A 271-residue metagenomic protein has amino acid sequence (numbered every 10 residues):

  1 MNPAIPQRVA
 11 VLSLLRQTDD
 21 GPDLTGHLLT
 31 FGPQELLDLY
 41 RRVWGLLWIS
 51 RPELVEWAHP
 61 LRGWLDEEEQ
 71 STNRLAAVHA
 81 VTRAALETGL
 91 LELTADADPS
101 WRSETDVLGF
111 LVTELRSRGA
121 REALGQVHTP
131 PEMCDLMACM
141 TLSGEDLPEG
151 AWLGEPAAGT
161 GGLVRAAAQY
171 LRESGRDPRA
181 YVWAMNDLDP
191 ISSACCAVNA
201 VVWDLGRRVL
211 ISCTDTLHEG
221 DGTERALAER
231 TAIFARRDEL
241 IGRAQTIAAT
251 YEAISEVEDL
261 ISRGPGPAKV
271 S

Functional and structural regions predicted by a protein language model:
M1-V127, R208, S271: Non-catalytic, mostly N-terminal accessory regions of nucleic-acid modification and defense proteins
D20-D23, E35, E53, W57 (+12 more regions): Hydrophobic/basic alpha-helical segments enriched in Actinobacteria
V112-T113, E122, Q126, L142 (+5 more regions): Aromatic-enriched hydrophobic runs in primary sequence
T129-A226: Conserved S-adenosyl-L-methionine
P190-S193, A197-S271: S-adenosylmethionine
